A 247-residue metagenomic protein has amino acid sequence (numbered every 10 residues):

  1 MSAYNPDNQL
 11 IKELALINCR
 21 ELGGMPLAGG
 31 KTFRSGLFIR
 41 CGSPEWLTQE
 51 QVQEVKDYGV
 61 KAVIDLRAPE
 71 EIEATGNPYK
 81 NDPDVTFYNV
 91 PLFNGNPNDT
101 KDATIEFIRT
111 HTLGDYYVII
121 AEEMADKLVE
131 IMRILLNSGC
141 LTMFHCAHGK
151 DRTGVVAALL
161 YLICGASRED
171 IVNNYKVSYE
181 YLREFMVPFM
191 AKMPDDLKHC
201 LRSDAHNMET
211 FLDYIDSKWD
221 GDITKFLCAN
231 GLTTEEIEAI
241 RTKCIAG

Functional and structural regions predicted by a protein language model:
M1-M143, V155-G247: Cys-dependent protein tyrosine phosphatase-like superfamily
H148, R152-T153: Ser/Thr-glycine-rich phosphate-binding loops at phosphate-binding pockets of nucleotides, nucleotide cofactors
